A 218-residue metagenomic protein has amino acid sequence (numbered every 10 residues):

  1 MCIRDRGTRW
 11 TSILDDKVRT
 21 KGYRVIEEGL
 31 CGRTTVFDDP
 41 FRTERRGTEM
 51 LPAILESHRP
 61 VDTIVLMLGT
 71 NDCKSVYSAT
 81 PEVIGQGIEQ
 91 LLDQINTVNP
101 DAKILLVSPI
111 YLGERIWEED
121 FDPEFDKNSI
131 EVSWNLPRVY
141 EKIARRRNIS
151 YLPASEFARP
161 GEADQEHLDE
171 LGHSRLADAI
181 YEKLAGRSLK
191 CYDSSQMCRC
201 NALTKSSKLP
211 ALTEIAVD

Functional and structural regions predicted by a protein language model:
M1-C31, V36-F41, A53-H58, I64 (+4 more regions): Serine-esterase "nucleophile elbow" of acetyl-processing enzymes
T20, R45-D193, C198-C200: Alpha-helical cap/lid subdomain in secreted, periplasmic, or secretory-pathway luminal O-acyl-processing enzymes
S206-S207: Low-acidity, Ser/Thr- and Arg-rich intrinsically disordered low-complexity segments
P210-A216: Short, intrinsically disordered C-terminal tails of secreted or membrane-associated proteins
